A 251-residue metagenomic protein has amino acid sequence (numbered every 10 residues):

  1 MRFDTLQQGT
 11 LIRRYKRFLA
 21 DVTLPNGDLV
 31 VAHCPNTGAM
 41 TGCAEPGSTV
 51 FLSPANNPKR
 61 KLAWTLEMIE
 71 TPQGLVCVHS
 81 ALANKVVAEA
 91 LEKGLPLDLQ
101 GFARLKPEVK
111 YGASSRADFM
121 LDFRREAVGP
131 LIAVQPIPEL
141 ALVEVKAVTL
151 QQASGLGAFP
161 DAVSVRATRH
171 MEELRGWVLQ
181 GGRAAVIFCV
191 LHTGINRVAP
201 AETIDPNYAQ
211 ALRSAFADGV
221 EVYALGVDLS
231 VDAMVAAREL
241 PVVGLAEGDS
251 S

Functional and structural regions predicted by a protein language model:
R13, P54-K59: Short, charged beta-turn/beta-strand-edge "cap" motif at the junction between a beta-strand and an adjacent loop
K16-D21: Short aromatic-glycine-enriched beta-strand elements
V30-M40: Short alpha-helix capping/helix-loop boundary micro-motifs
G38-F51: Short nucleic-acid-contacting surface segments enriched for D/E, G, S/T with interspersed K/R
N57-M68: Short, Lys/Arg- and Gly-enriched loop/turn segments at beta-strand edges
T71-A81, E92-T149, R169-E172, V227-A236: Active-site metal-binding core of divalent-cation-utilizing nuclease and nuclease-like domains
G155-V165, R169-I204, G226: Nucleic-acid nuclease catalytic cores
H192-S251: Domain-level recognition of nuclease-like catalytic cores that cleave nucleotide substrates
